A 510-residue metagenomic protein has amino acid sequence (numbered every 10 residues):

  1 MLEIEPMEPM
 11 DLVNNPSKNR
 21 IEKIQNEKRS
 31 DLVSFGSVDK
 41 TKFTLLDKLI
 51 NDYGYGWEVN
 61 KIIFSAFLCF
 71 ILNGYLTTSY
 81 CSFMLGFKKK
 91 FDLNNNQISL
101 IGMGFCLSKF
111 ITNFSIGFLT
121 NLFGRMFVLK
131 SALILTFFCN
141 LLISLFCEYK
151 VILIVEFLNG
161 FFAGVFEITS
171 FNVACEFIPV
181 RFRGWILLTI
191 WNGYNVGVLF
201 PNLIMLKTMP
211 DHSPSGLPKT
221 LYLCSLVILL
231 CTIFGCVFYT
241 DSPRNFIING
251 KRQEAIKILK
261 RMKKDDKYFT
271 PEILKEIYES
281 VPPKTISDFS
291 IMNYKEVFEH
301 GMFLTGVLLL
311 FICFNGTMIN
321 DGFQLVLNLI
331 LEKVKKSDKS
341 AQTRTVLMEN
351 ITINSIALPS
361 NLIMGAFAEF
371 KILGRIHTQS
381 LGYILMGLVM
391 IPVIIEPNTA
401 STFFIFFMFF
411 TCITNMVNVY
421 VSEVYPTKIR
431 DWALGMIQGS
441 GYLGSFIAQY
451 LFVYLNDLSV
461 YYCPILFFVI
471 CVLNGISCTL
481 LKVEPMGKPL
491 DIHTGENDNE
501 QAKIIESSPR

Functional and structural regions predicted by a protein language model:
L2-G250, E254-K260, E279-R510: Transmembrane-helix signature of 12-pass secondary carriers
K263-E276: Short intracellular "coupling" helices and adjacent cytoplasmic loop segments at the cytosolic face of multi-pass
